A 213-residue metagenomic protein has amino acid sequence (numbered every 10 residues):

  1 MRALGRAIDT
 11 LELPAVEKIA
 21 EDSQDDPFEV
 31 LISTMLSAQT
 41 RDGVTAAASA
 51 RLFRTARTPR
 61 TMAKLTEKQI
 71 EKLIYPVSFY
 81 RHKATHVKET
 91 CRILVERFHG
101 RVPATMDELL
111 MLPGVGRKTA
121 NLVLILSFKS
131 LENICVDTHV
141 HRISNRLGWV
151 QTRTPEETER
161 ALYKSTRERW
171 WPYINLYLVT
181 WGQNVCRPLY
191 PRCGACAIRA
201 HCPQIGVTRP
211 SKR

Functional and structural regions predicted by a protein language model:
M1-A104, R169-W170, Y177-R213: N-terminal polyanion-binding entry modules of DNA glycosylases/AP lyases and select other DNA-binding proteins
S33-L36, V87-C91, V95, V102-G148 (+2 more regions): Catalytic DNA-binding helix-loop module of base-excision-repair DNA glycosylases/AP lyases
T40, T45, T119, T138 (+1 more regions): Ser/Thr-centric signal marking residues that sit in or immediately flank functional binding/regulatory motifs
A63-T66, I74, P113, L124-S127 (+2 more regions): A general structural motif at alpha-helix termini
D137-T138, R153-E156, A197: Short, charged hinge/linker segments at domain and secondary-structure junctions
T152-R169: Pocket-forming structural segment of enzyme catalytic cores
